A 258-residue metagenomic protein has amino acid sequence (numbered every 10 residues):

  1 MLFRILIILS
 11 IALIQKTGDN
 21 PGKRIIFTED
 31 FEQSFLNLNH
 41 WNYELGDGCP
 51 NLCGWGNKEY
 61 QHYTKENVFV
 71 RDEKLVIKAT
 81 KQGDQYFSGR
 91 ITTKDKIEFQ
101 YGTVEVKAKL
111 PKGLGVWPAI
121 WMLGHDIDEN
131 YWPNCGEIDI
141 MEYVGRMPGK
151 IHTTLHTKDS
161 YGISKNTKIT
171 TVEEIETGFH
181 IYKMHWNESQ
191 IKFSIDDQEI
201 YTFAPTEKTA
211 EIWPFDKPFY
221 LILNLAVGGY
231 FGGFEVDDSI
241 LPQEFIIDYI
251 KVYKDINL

Functional and structural regions predicted by a protein language model:
M1-I8: Sec-dependent signal peptide recognition, specifically the positively charged N-region followed immediately by
L9-S10, Y182: A general, composition-driven signal for non-globular sequence regions
S10-K16: N-terminal signal peptide
T17-L258: GH16 jelly-roll
